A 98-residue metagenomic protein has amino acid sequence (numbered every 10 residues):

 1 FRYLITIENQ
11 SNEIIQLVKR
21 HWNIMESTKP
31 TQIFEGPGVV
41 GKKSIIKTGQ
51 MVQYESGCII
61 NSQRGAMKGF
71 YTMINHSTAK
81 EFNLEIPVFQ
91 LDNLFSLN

Functional and structural regions predicted by a protein language model:
F1-Y3, K68: Short, solvent-exposed loop/turn segments enriched in Ser/Thr/Gly
T6-N12, N75: Asparagine-centered strand-capping/turn motif at beta-strand->loop junctions
N12-I33: Short acidic, flexible loop segments centered on an aromatic residue
K19, E35-G36, S56, G69 (+1 more regions): Residue-level recognition of conserved beta-strand positions in structured domain cores
H21, V39-K42, F82, P87-V88: Extended, polar beta-sheet/loop recognition surfaces of beta-rich domains that mediate binding to diverse ligands
E26-K29, G41-M51, L91-N98: Short, surface-exposed linear segments at secondary-structure transitions and domain or protein termini
Q32-R64: Intrinsically disordered, low-complexity Pro/Gly/Ser/Thr-rich segments with frequent PxxP/GP/PP motifs and embedded
I59-N98: Terminal connector regions
